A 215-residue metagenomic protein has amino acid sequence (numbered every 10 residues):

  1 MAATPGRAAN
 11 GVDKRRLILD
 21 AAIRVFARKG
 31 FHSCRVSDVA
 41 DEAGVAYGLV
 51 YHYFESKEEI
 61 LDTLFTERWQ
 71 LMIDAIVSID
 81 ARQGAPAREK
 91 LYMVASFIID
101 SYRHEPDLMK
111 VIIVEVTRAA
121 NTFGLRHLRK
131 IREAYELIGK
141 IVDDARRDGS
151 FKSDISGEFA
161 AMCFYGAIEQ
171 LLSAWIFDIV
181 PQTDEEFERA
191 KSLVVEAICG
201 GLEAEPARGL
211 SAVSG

Functional and structural regions predicted by a protein language model:
M1-D13, R24, D80, P206-G215: N-terminal intrinsically disordered/low-complexity leader segments
L17, V25-E59, T63: Helix-turn-helix
Q70-V77, H104, T122-D148, E158-M162 (+4 more regions): Amphipathic alpha-helical packing segments from all-alpha helical-bundle domains
M72, E89-I113, G139-K140, Y165 (+2 more regions): Helical hydrophobic small-molecule/effector-binding pocket
V77-D107, G157, A161-F164, E188-K191: Hydrophobic alpha-helical connector segments
R103-T122, S173-F177: Amphipathic alpha-helical segments used for helix-helix packing
K110-I112, L125, D154, T183-D184 (+1 more regions): Short, hydrophobic secondary-structure boundary micro-motifs
